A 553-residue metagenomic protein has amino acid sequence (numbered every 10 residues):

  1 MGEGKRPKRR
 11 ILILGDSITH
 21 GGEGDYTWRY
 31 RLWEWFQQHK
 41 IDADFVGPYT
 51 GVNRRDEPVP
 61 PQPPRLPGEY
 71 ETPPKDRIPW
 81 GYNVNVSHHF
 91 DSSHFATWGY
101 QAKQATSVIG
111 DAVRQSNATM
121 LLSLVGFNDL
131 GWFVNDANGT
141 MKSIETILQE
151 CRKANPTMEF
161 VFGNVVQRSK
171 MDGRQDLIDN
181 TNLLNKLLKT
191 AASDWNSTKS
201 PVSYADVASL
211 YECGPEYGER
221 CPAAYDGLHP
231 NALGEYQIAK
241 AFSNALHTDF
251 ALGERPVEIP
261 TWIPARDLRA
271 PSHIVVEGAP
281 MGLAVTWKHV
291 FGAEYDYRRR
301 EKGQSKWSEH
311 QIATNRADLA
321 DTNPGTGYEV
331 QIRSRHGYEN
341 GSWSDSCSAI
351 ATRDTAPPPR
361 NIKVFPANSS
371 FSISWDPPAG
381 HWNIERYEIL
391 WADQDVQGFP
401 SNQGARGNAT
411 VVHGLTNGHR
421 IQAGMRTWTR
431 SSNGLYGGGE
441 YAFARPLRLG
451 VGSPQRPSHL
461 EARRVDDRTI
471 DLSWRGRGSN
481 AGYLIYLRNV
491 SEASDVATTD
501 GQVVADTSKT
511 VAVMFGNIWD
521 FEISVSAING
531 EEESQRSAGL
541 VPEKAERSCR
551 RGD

Functional and structural regions predicted by a protein language model:
R9-Y26, G51, T429, N529: Catalytic nucleophile-elbow at a beta strand-turn-alpha helix junction centered on a G-D-S/GDSL motif, marking
I18-K142: Conserved SGNH/GDSL esterase-like catalytic core that processes O-acyl groups on lipids and polysaccharides
L122-W132, L148-L183, A208: Active-site segments of SGNH/GDSL-like serine hydrolases that catalyze O-acetyl group transfer/hydrolysis on lipids
Q167-R269: Catalytic His-Asp segment of secreted/periplasmic serine-dependent ester chemistry enzymes
D249-G292, P324, E339-W382, N417 (+2 more regions): Pro/Thr/Ser/Gly-rich low-complexity, intrinsically disordered linker/stalk tracts
K288-G303, P378-D395, R475-A497: Solvent-exposed loop/turn segments flanking beta-strands in beta-repeat/beta-sandwich domains
S308-T314, P400-R406, T499-D506: Short beta-strand segments within Ig-like beta-sandwich modules, predominantly Fibronectin type-III
L319-N340, V412-L435, V511-S534: Beta-strand-rich modules
